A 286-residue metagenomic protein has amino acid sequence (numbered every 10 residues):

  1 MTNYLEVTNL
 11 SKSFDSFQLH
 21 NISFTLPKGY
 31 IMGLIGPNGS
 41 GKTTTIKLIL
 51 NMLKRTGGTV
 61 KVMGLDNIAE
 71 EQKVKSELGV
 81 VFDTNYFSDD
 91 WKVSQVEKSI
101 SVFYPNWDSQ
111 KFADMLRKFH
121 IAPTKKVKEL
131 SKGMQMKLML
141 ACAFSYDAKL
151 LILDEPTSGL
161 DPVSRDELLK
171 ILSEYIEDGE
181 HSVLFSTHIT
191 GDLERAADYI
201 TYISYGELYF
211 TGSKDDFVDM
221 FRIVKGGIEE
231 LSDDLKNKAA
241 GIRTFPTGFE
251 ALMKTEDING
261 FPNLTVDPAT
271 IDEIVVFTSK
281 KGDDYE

Functional and structural regions predicted by a protein language model:
V7-L10, F17-P27, G58: Conserved beta-strand
G36-G41: Walker A (P-loop) phosphate-binding loop of ABC-type ATPase nucleotide-binding domains
L50: Helix-to-loop junction immediately C-terminal to a conserved catalytic motif
G58-D66, K73-V74: Conserved ABC transporter NBD signature motif
S76, F82-M139: ABC-family P-loop ATPase nucleotide-binding domains
L151-E155: Catalytic Walker B motif of ABC-type/P-loop ATPase nucleotide-binding domains
L169-M253: ABC transporter nucleotide-binding domain
